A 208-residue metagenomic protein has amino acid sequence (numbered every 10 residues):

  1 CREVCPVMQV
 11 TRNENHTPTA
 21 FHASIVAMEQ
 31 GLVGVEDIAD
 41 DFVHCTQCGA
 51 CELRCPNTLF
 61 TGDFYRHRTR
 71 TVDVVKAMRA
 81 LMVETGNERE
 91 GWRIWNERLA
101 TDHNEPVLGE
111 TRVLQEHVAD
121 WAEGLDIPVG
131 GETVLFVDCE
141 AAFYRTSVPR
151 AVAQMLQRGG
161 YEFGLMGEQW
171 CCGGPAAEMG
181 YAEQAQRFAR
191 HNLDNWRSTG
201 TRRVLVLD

Functional and structural regions predicted by a protein language model:
C1-I25: A broadly conserved sequence feature marking short terminus-proximal activation segments in nucleic acid-centric
H22-L207: Iron-sulfur-cluster electron-transfer modules
